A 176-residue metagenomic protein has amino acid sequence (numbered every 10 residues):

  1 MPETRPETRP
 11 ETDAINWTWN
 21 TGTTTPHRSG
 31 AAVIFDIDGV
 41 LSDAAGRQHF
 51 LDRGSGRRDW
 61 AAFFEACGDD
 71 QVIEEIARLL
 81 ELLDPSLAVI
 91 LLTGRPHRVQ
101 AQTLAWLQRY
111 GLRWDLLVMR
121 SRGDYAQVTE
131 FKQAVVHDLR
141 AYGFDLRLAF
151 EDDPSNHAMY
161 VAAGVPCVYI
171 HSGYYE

Functional and structural regions predicted by a protein language model:
M1-I37, A45: Non-catalytic pre-domain segments flanking phosphatase-related domains
P26-W60, V99-L112: Short, compositionally biased "basic patch" segments
A32-V33, A88, L148: Structural motif
D59-I90, H97-A105, E130-Q133: Short, acidic loop-to-helix structural element flanking the phosphoryl-transfer center in phosphate-processing enzymes
A88, R113, P166: Residue-level detector of anion-binding/catalytic polar loops
H97-R147, H157: Substrate-recognition "cap/lid" segment bordering the active-site pocket of phosphatases
V136, F144-E176: Acidic, Mg2+-coordinating phosphoryl-transfer loop and its flanking beta/alpha structural elements, shared across
